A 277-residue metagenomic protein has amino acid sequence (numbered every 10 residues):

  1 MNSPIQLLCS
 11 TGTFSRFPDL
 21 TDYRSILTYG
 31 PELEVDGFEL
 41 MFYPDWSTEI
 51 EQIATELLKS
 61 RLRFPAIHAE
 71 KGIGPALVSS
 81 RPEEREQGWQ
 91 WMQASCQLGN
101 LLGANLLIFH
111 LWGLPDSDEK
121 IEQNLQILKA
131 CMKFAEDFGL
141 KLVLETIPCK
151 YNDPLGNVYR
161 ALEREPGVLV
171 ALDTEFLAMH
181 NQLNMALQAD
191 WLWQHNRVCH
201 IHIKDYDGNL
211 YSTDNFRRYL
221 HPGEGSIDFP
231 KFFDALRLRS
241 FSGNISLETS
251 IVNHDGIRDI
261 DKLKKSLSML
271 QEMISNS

Functional and structural regions predicted by a protein language model:
M1-A94, N100, E136, L169 (+2 more regions): N-terminal pre-domain/capping segments
M1-T13, L20-P31, E122, L155-L172 (+1 more regions): Histidine-acidic metal/acid-base catalytic patches
T13-S15, F42-P44, E70-I73, L111-P115 (+4 more regions): Active-site-proximal loop/turn and secondary-structure-junction residues that shape catalytic pockets, frequently
V35, G99, A104, V198 (+1 more regions): A structural motif
E39, A66, I108, V143 (+3 more regions): Conserved beta-strand positions in the central sheet of alpha/beta enzyme cores
S47-R63, W91-L101, Y159, M185-N196 (+1 more regions): Short amphipathic alpha-helices and their capping/turn segments at secondary-structure boundaries
T48-I53, D118-I121, G256: Metal-dependent catalytic neighborhoods of phosphoester/phosphodiester hydrolases
K59, V78-V170: Active-site acidic/histidine proton-transfer and metal-coordination neighborhood in alpha/beta enzyme cores
